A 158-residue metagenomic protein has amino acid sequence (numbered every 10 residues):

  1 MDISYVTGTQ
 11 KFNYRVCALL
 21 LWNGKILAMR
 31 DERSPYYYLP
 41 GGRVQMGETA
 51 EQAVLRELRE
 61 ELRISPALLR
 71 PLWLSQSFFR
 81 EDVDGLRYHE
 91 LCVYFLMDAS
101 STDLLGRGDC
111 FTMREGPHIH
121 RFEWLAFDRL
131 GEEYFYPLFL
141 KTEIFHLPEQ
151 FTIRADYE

Functional and structural regions predicted by a protein language model:
M1-G8, E81-G85, C110-T112: Short, P/G- and charge-enriched loop/turn segments at secondary-structure junctions
M1-L19, N23: Acidic, metal-coordinating catalytic segment for phosphate/diphosphate chemistry, firing primarily on the Nudix
N13-C17, E90-Y94, I119: Short hydrophobic/aromatic beta-strand or adjacent loop that forms the aromatic wall/cage of a ligand/substrate-binding
L20, L96-D98, E123-A126: Short, well-ordered beta-strand micro-motif
W22-E60: Conserved Nudix-box catalytic region and its N-terminal flanking loop in Nudix hydrolases and closely related
S65-L74: A short coil-to-beta-strand element that immediately follows conserved catalytic motifs
F79-R107: Active-site-adjacent beta-strand/loop module that shapes the phosphate/pyrophosphate-binding cleft
G106-I144: NUDIX/MutT-family hydrolases
